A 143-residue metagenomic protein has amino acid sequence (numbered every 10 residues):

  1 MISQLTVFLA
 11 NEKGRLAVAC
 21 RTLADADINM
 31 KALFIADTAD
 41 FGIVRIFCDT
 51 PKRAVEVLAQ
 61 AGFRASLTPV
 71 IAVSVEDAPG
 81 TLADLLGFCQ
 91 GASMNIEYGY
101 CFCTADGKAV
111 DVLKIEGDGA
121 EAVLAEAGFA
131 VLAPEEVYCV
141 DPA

Functional and structural regions predicted by a protein language model:
M1-A143: A conserved regulatory-domain signal marking ACT and ACT-like small-molecule sensing domains and adjacent regulatory
